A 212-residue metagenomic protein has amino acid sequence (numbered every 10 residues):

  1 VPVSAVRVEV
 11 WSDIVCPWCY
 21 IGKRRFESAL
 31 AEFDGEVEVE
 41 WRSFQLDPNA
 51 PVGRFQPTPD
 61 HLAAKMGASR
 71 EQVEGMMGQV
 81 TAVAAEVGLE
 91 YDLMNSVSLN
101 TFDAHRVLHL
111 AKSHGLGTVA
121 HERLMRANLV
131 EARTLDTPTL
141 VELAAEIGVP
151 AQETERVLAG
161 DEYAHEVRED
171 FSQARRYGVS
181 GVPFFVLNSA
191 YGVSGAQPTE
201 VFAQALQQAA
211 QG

Functional and structural regions predicted by a protein language model:
V3-W11, V15-V37, W41, L108-G212: C-terminal cap of thioredoxin/glutaredoxin-like
K23-E131: Structural alpha/beta surface segment adjacent to cysteine/selenocysteine redox centers across thiol/disulfide enzymes
